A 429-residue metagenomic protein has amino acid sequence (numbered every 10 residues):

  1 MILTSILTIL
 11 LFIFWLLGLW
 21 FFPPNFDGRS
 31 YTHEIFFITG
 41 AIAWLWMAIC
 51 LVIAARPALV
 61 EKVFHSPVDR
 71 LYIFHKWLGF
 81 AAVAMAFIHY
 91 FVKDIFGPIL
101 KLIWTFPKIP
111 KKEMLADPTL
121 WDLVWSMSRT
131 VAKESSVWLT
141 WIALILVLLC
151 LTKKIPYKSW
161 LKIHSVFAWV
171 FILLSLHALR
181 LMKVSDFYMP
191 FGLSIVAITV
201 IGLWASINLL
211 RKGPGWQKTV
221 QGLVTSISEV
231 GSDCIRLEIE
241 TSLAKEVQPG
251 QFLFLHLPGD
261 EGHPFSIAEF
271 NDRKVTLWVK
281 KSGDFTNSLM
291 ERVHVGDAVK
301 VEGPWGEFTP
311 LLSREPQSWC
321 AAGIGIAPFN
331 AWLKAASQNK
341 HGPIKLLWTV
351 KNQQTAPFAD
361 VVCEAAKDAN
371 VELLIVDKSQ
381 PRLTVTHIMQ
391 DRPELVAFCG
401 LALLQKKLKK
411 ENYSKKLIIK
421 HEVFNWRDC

Functional and structural regions predicted by a protein language model:
I2-S206: Membrane-embedded alpha-helical bundles of multi-pass integral membrane proteins
I2-S5, L102-T105, K112, L173-L176 (+2 more regions): Reductase modules of NAD(P)H-dependent flavoproteins
H75, H164, I267, G325 (+1 more regions): Short, conserved phosphate/pyrophosphate- and ester-handling motifs at nucleotide-, phospho-/glycolipid
K212-K300, K345, T349-N352, A359 (+3 more regions): Ferredoxin-reductase
F265-V275, L312-I324: Short, compositionally biased
E302-R314: A short, basic/flexible loop-to-alpha-helix module at the beginning of a structural domain
I326-Q338: Histidine-anchored nucleotide/phosphate-binding helix
